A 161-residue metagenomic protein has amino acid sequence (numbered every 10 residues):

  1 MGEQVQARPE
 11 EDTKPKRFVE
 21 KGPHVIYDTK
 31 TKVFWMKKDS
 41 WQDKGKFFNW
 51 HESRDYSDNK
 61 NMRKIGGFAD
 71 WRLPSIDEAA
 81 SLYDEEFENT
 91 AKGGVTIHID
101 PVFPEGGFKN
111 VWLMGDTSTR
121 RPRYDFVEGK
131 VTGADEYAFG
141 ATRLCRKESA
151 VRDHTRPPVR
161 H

Functional and structural regions predicted by a protein language model:
M1-R72, I76-H161: Glycine-aromatic-enriched surface loops/turns that form tight recognition elements
